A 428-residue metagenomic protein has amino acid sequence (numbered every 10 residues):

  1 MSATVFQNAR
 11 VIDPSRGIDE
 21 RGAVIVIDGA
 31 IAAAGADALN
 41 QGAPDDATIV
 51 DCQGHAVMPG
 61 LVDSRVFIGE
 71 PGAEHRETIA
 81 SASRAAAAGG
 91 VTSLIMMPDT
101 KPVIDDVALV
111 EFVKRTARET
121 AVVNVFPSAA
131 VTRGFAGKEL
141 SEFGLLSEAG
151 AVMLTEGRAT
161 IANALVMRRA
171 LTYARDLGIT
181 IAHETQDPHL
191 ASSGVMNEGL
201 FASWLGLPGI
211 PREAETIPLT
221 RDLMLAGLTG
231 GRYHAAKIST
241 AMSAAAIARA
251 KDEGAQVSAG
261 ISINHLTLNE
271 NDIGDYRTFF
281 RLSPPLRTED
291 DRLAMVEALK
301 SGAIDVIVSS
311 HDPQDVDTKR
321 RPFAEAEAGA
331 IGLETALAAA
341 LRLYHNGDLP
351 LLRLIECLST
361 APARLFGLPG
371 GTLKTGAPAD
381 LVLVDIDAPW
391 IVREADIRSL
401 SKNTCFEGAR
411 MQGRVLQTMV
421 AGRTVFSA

Functional and structural regions predicted by a protein language model:
S2-V5, V11-G60: Histidine-rich, glycine-flanked metal-binding segment
A9, P322-E325, P378-A428: C-terminal cap of metal-dependent C-N hydrolases
A9, V24, G29, G54 (+15 more regions): Divalent metal-coordination and catalytic microenvironments
C52-E119: Metal-associated gating/positioning segment near the N- to mid-region
F67-E77, T92-V107, S128-S141, T155-V166 (+2 more regions): Divalent metal-binding segments
V107-N124, T172-H183, T335, A339: Alpha-helix-loop-beta-strand connector modules within alpha/beta enzyme cores
K138-I307: Histidine/acidic residue-rich metal-binding segments in metalloenzymes
W204-G230, K300-G302, V306, D312-A388: His/Asp/Glu-enriched, well-ordered alpha-helical/loop segment that forms or immediately abuts the divalent-metal
